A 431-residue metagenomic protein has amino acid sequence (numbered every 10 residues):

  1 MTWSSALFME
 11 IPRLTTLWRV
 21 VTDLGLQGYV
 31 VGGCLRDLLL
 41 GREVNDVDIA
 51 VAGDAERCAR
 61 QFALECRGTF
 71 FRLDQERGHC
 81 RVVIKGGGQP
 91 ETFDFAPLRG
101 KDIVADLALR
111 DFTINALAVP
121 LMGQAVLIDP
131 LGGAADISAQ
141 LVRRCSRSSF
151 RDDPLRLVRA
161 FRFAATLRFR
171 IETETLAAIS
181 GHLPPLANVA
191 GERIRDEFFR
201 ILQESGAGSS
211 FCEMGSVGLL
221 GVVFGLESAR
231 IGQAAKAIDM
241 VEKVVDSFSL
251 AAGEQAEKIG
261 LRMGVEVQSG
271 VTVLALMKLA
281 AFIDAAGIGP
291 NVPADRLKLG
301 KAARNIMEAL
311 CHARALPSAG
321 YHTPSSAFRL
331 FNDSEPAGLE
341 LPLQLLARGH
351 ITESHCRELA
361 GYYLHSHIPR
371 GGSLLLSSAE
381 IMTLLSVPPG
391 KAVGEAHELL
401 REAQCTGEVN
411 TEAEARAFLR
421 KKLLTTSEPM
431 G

Functional and structural regions predicted by a protein language model:
M1-G431: Catalytic cores of the polymerase beta-like nucleotidyltransferase superfamily and closely associated nucleotide
